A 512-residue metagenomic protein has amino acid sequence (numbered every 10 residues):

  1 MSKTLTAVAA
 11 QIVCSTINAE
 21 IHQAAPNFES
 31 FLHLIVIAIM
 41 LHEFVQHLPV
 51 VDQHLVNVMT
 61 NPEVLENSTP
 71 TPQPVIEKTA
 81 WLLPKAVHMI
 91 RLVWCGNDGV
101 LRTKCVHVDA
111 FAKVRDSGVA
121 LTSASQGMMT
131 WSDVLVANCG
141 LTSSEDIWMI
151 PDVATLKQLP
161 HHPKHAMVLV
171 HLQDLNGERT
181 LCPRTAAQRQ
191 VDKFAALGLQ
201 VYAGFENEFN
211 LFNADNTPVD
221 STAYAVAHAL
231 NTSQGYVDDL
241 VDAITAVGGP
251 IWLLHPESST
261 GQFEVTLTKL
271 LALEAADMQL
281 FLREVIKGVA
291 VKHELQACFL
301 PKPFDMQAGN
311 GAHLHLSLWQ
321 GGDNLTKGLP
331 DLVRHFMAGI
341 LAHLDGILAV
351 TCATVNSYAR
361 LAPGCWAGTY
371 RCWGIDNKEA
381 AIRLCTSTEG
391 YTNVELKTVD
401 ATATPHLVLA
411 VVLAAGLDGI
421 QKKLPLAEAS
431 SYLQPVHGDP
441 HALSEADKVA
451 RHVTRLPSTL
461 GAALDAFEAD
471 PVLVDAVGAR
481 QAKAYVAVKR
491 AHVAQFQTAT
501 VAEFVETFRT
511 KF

Functional and structural regions predicted by a protein language model:
I35-F44, L48-P256, V449-F512: ATP/Mg2+-dependent ligation/transfer catalytic cores
V58-E66, P74-K78, F281, G288 (+2 more regions): Catalytic-core signal marking the mid-to-C-terminal active-site face
G96-D98, Q173-R179, A229, K269-A275 (+3 more regions): A generic structural motif
A166-D174, F263-L270, L316: Short, hydrophobic beta-strand segments
V201-N213, V247-L267, A297-S317, I347-N356: Core alpha/beta catalytic barrel or barrel-like domain that forms the active/cofactor pocket in diverse metabolic
V237-V241, T245-I251, V265-A272, R283-A297 (+1 more regions): Accessory "access/gating" subregions that flank catalytic or transport cores
